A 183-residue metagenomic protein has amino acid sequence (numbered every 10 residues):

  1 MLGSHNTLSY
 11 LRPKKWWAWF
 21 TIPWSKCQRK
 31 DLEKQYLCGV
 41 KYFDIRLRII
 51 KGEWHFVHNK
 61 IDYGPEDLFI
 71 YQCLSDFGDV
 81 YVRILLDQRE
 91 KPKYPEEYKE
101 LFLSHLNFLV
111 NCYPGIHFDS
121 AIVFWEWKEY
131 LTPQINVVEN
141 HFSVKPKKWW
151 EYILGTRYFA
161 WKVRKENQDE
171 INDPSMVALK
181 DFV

Functional and structural regions predicted by a protein language model:
M1-Y42, I49-Y81, R89-Y94, I116-V183: Long, acidic (Asp/Glu-rich), low-complexity accessory segments flanking structured domains
L85: Short, solvent-exposed turn/loop segments enriched in Gly/Ser/Thr/Pro and often Arg
P95-G115: A surface/extracellular/periplasmic glyco- and lipid-processing/surface-interacting theme
